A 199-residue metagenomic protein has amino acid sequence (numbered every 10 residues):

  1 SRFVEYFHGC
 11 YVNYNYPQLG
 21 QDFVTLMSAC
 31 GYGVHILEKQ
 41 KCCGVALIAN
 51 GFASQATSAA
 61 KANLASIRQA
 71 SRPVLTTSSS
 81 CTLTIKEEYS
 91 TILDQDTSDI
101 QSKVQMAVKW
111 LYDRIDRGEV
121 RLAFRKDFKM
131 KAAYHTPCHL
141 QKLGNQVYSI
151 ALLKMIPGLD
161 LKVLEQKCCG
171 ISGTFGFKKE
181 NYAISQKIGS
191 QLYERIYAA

Functional and structural regions predicted by a protein language model:
S1-A199: Iron-sulfur cluster-binding electron-transfer modules in prokaryotic oxidoreductases
